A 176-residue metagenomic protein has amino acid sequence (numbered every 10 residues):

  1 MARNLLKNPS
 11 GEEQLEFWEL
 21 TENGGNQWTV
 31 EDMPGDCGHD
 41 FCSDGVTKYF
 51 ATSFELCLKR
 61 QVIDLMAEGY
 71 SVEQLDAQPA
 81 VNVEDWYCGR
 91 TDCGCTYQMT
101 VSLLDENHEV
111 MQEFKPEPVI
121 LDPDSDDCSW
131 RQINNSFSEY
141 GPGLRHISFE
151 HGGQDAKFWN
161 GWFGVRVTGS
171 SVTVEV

Functional and structural regions predicted by a protein language model:
M1-A80, Y87-C88, D92, T96 (+1 more regions): Aromatic (Trp/Tyr/Phe) and Gly/Pro-enriched flexible surface segments
Q98-H108, S170: Extended low-complexity, serine/threonine- and proline-enriched intrinsically disordered segments
